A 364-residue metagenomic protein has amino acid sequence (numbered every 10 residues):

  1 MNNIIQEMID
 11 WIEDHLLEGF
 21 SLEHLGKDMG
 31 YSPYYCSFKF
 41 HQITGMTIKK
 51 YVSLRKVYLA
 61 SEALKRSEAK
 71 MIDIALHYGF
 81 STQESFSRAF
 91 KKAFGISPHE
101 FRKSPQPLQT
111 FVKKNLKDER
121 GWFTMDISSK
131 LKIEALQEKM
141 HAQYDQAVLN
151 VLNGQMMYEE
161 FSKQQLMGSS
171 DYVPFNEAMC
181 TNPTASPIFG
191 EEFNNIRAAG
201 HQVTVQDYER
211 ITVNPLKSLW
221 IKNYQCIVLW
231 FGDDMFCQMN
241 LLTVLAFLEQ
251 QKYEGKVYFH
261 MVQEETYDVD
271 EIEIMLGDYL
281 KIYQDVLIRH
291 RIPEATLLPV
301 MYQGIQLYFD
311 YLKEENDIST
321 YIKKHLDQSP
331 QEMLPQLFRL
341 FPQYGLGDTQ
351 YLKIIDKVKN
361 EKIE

Functional and structural regions predicted by a protein language model:
M1-N3, K91-E138: …primarily DNA-binding HTH/wHTH and HhH modules…
Q6-F20, F40, S61-K70, F90: Basic, amphipathic alpha-helical hairpins
G19-Y51, A75-S97: Basic/polar phosphate-binding segments, predominantly the helix-turn-helix DNA-binding elements of transcriptional
I43-H77, S104-D126: Terminal helix-turn-helix DNA-binding modules in bacterial transcription factors
L131-T204: A structured, charge-rich N-terminal accessory region that forms the first stable segment of a protein and links
V151, C226-M235: Acidic beta-strand-to-loop metal/phosphate-binding motif
V269-L337: A conserved mid-domain beta-alpha-beta active-site/ligand-binding segment of alpha/beta enzyme cores
T320-Y321, R339-E364: Charge-enriched amphipathic alpha-helical scaffolds
